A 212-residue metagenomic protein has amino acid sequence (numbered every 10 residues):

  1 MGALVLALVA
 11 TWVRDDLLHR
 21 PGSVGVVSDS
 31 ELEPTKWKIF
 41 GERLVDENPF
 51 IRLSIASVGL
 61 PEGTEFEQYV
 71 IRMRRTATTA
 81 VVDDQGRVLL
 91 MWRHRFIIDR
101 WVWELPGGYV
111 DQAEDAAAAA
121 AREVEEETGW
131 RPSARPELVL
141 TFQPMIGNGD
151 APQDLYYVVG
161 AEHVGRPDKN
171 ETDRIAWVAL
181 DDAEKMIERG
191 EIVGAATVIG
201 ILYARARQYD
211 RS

Functional and structural regions predicted by a protein language model:
G2-T11: Single-pass alpha-helical transmembrane signal-anchor segments in small membrane proteins across taxa
A10-W37, T64, W101, Q112 (+3 more regions): Nudix hydrolase/Nudix homology domain
K36-V45, R135-E137: Short secondary-structure junctions
F40-T78, D84: Acidic, metal-coordinating catalytic segment for phosphate/diphosphate chemistry, firing primarily on the Nudix
L44-P49, F96, T141-Q153, Y209: Acidic pyrophosphate-coordinating catalytic loop
F66, M73-T78, D83, G108-A196: Unchanged
M73-E104: A glycine-rich, hydrophobic loop/mini-helix early in the fold
